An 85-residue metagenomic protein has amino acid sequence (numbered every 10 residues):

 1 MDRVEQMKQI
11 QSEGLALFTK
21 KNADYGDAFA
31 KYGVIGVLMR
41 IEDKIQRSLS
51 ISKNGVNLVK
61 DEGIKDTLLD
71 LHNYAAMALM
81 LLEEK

Functional and structural regions predicted by a protein language model:
M1-K85: Intrinsically disordered, low-complexity regulatory regions that flank transcription factor DNA-binding cores
